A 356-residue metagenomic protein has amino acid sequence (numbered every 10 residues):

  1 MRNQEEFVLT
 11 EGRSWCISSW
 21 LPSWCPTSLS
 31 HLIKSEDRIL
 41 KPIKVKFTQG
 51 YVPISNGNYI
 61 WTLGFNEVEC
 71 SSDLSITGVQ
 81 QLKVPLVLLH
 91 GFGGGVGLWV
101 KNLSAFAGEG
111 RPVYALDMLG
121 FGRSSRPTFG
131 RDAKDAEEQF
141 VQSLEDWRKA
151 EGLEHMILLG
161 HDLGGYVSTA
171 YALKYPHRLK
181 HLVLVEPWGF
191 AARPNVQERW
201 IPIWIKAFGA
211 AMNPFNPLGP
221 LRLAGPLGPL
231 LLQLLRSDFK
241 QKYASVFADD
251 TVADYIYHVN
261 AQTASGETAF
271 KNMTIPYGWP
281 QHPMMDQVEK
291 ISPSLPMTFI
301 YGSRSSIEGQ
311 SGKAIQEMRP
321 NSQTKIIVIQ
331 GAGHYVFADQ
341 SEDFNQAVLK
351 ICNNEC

Functional and structural regions predicted by a protein language model:
R2-V45, L82-K83, K134-Q142, K149-L159 (+1 more regions): Flexible "cap/lid" subdomain of the alpha/beta-hydrolase fold that forms the substrate-access gate
P53-N58, F65-Q80, G108, Y114 (+4 more regions): Active-site loop/oxyanion-hole signature of alpha/beta-hydrolase fold enzymes
K83, G91-G95, D162: Active-site glycine-rich loops that stabilize anionic/oxyanionic intermediates across multiple enzyme folds
G91-K101, V113: Serine-hydrolase catalytic-loop signature spanning alpha/beta hydrolases and amidase-signature enzymes
G93, M118-G122, G189, S306 (+1 more regions): Alpha/beta-hydrolase active-site loop signature
G160-G164, S168: Gly/Ala-rich beta-loop-alpha elbow adjacent to hydrolase catalytic centers
A332-Q346: Catalytic histidine-centered segment of alpha/beta-hydrolase-like enzymes
